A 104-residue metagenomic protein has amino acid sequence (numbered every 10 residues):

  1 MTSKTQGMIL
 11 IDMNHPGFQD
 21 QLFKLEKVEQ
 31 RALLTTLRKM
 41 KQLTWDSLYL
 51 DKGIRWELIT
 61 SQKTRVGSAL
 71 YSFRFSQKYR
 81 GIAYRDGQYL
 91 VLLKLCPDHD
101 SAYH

Functional and structural regions predicted by a protein language model:
M1-Y79, R85-H104: Basic, Lys/Arg-enriched alpha-helical interface segments
